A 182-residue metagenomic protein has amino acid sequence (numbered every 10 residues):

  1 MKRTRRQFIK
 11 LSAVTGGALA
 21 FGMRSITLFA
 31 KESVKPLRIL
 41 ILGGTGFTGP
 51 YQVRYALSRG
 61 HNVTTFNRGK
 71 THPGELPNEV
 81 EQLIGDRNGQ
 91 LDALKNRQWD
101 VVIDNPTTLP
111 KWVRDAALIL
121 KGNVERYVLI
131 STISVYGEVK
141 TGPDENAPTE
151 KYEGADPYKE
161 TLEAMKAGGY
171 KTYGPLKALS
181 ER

Functional and structural regions predicted by a protein language model:
M1-G16: N-terminal secretory signal peptides and thylakoid transit peptides that target proteins across membranes
G22-P36: A short, basic/flexible loop-to-alpha-helix module at the beginning of a structural domain
L42-R59: N-terminal Rossmann NAD(P)H-binding glycine-rich loop of SDR-like oxidoreductase domains
T45, H72-V124, L129, V135-E138: NAD(P)H-binding glycine-rich loop region in Rossmannoid oxidoreductase-like domains and their noncatalytic homologs
V63: Short beta-strand element of Class I
F66-K70: N-terminal Rossmann-fold cofactor-binding loop
A155-R182: Active-site Tyr-X1-5-Lys
